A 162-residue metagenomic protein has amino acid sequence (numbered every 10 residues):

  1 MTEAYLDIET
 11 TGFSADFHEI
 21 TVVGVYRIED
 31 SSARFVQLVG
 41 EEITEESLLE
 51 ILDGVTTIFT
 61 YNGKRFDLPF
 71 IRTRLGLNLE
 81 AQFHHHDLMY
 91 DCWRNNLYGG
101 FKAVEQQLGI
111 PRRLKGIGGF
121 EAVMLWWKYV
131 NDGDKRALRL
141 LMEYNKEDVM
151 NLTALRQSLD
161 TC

Functional and structural regions predicted by a protein language model:
M1-T57: Conserved RNase H-like, two-metal-ion catalytic cores of nucleic-acid enzymes
D7-E9, D67, D87, D148: Acidic active-site catalytic centers that drive phospho-/nucleotidyl reactions and related ester hydrolyses
S14, D67-F70, T153: Short catalytic/ligand-binding loop motif for oxyanion handling, primarily in non-cytosolic enzymes, centered on
A15-D16, R94, L141, N145: Aromatic-acidic/polar surface patches that form glycan- and anion
E19, R74, G99, L159-D160: Hydrophobic alpha-helical membrane context
S32-L108: Conserved DEDDh/DEDDy metal-dependent 3′-5′ exonuclease domain
G109-C162: Acidic, Mg2+-coordinating catalytic module of metal-dependent nucleases/exonucleases that use a two-metal-ion mechanism
